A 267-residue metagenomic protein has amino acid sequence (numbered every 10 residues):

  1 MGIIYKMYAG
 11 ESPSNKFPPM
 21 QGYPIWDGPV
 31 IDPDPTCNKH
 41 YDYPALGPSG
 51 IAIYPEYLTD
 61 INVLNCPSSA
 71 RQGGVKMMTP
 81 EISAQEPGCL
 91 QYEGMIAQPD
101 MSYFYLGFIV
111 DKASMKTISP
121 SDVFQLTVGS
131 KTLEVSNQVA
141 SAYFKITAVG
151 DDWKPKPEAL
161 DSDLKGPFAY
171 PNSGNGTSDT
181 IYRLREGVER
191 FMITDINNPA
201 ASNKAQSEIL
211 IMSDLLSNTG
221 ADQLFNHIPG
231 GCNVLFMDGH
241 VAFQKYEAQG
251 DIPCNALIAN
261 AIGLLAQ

Functional and structural regions predicted by a protein language model:
G2-Q267: Short, well-structured segments within or immediately adjacent to enzyme catalytic domains that line ligand-binding
